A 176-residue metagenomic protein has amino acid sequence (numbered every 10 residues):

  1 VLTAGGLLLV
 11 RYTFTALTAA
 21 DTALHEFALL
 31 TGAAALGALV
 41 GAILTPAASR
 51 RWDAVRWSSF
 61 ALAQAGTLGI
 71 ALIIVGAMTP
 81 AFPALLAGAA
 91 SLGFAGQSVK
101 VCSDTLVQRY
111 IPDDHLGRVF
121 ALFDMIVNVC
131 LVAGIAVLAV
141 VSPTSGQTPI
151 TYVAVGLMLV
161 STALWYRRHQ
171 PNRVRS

Functional and structural regions predicted by a protein language model:
T3, R11-S176: C-terminal transmembrane bundle of multi-pass solute transporters/carriers
